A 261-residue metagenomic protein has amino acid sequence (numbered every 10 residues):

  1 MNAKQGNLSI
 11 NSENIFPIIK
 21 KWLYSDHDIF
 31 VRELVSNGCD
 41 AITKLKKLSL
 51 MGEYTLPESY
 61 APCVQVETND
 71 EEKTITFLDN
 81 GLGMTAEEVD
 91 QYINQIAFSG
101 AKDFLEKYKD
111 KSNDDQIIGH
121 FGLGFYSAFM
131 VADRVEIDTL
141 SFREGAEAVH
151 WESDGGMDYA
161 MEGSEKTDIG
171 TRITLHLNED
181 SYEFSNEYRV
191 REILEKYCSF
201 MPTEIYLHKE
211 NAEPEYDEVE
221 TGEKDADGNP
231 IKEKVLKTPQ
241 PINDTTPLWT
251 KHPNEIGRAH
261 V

Functional and structural regions predicted by a protein language model:
M1-E179, E183-F184, E192, S199: GHKL (Bergerat-fold) ATPase N-terminal catalytic module, capturing the glycine-rich phosphate-binding loop and acidic
I117, V135-D158, N178-S181, Y188-H260: GHKL/Bergerat-fold ATPase module in large chromosome/replication-associated machines
